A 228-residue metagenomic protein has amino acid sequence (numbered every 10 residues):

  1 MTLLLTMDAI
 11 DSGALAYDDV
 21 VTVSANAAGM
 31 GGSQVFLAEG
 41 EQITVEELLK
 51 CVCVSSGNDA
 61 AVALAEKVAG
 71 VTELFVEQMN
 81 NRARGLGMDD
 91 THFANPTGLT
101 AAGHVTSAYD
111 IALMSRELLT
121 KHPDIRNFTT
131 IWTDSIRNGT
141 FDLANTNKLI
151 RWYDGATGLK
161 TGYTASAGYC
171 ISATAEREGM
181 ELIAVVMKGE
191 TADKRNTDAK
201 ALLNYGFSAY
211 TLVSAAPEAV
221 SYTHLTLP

Functional and structural regions predicted by a protein language model:
M1-Y109, L119-K121: Active-site-adjacent loops and short helices of periplasmic peptidoglycan-processing enzymes
L3, L64, L202-L203, L227: Generic leucine side-chain signal with a strong bias for well-ordered alpha-helical environments
M88-H92, T100-L225: Domain-terminus/edge residues, biased toward the C-terminal soluble/receptor-binding domains of extracytoplasmic
